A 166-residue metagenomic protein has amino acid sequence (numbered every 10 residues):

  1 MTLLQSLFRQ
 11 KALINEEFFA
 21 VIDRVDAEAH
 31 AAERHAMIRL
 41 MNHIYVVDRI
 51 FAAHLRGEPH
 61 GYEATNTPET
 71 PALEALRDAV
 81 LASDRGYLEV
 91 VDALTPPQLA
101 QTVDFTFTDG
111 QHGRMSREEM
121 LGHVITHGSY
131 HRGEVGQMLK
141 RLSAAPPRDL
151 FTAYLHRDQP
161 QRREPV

Functional and structural regions predicted by a protein language model:
M1-L3: Short, charged, low-complexity loops and linkers
Q5-N66, T108-V166: Short, contiguous alpha-helical
H60-Q101: Helix-adjacent hinge/juxtasegments
V103-F105: Short acidic-hydrophobic surface loop/beta-edge motif
